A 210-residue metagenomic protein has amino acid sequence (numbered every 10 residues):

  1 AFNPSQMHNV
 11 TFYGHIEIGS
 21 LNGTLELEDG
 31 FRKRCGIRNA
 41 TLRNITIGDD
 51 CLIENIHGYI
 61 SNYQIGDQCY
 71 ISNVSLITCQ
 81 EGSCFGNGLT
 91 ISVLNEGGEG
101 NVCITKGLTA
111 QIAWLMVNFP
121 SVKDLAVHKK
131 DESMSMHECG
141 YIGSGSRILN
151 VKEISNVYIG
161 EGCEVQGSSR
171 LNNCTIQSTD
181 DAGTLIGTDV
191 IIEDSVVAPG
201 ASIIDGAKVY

Functional and structural regions predicted by a protein language model:
A1-Y210: Domain-scale signature associated with acetyltransferase and cell-envelope carbohydrate enzymes
